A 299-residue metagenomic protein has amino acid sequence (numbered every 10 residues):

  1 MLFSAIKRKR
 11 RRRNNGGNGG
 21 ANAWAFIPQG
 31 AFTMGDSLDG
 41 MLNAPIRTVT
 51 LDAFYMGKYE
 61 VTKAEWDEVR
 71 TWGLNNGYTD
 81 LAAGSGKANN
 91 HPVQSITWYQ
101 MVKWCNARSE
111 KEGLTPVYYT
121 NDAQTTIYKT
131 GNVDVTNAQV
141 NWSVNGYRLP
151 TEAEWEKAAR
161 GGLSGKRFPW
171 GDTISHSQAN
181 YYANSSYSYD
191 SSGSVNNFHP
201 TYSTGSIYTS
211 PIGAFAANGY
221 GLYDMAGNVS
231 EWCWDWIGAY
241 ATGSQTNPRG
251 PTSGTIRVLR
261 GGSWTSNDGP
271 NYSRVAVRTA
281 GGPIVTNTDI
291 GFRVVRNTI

Functional and structural regions predicted by a protein language model:
M1-G19, T298-I299: Enriched but not universal
N18-G77, P92-E110, A153, G227 (+1 more regions): A short glycine-rich, aromatic-capped structural motif
I27, T33, W98-V275: Functional-site microenvironments in short loops/helix caps that host divalent-cation chemistry
M41-I46, T136-N137, F198-H199, V277-P283: Short, P/G- and charge-enriched loop/turn segments at secondary-structure junctions
T71-G84, G113-L114, S164-F168: Cytochrome P450 catalytic domain signature, combining two hallmark sequence patches
N247-P251, T279-T286: Short proline/glycine-enriched turn/loop segments at secondary-structure junctions
T286-I299: Short, structured beta-strand segments at or near domain termini in extracellular proteins/domains
